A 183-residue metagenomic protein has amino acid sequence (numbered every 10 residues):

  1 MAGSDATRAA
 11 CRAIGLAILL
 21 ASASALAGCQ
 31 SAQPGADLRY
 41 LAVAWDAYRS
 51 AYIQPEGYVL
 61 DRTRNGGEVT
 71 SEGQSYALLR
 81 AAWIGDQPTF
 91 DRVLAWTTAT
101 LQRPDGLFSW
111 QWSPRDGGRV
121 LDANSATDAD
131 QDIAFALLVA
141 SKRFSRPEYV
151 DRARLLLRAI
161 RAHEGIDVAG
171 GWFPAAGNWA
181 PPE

Functional and structural regions predicted by a protein language model:
A2-G15: Bacterial N-terminal signal peptides that target proteins for export
R8, L26-G28: Low-complexity, intrinsically disordered segments with a bias for serine/threonine
A13-A25: Bacterial N-terminal signal peptides
C29-E72, A82-R115, V120, G171: Low-complexity, Ser/Thr/Pro/Gly-enriched N-terminal "stalk/linker" regions
P34-V43, G67-S71, T127-D128, P147-E183: Extended ligand-binding clefts on enzyme/binding-domain cores
G73-T89, W96-A99, Q131-R146: Well-ordered alpha-helical scaffold segments within catalytic/enzyme domains
G117-N124, A129: Aromatic/His-enriched, Gly/Pro-containing loop or helix-boundary segments that lie immediately adjacent to catalytic
